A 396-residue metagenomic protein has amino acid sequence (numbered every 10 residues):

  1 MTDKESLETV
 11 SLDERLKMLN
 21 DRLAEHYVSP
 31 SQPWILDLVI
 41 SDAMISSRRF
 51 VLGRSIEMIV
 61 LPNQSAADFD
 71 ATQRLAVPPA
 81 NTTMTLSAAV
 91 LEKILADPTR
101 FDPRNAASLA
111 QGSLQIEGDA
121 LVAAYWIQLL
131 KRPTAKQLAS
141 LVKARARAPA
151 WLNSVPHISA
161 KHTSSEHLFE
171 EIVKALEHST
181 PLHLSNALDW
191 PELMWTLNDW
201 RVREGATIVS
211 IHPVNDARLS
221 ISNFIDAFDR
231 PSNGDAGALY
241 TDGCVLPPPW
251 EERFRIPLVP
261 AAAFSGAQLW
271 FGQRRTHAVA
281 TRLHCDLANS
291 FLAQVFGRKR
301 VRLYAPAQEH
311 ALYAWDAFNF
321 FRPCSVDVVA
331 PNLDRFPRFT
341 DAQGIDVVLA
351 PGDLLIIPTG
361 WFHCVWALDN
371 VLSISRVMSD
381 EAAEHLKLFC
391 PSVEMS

Functional and structural regions predicted by a protein language model:
M1-H162, L188: Feature captures hydrophobic
V28-Q32, K174-H178, N233: Flexible, charged surface loops at secondary-structure boundaries
M84-L91, S220-N223, A305, P358: Helix N-cap / beta->alpha transition motif
A110-I116, L184, N289, V295-K299: Glycine- and acidic-residue-biased ligand/ion/polar-headgroup-sensing regions
R147-K174, A206-P351, C364-S396: Active-site region of the double-stranded beta-helix
T180, D189-T196, R300: Primarily extracytoplasmic ectodomains and periplasmic/lumenal surface modules that are beta-strand-rich
L354, G360-F362: Residue-level marker of beta-strand positions
